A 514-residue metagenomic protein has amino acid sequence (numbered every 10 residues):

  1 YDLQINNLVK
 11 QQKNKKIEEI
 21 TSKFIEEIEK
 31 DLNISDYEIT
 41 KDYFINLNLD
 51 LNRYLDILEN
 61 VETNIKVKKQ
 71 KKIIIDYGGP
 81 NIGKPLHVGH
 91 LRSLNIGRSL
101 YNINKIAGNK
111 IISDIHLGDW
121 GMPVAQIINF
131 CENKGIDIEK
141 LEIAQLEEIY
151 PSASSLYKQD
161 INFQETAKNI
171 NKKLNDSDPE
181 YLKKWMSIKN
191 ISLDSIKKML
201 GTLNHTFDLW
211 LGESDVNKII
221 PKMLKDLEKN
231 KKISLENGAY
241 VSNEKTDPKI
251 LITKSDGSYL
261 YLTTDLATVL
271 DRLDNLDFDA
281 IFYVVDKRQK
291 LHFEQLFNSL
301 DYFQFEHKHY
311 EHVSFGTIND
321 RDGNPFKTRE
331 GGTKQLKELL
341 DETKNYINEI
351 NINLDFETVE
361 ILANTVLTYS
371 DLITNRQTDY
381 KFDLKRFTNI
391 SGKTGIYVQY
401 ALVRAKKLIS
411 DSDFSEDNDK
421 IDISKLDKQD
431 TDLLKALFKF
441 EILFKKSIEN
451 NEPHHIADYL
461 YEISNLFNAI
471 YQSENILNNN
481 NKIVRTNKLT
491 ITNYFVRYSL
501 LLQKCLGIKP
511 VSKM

Functional and structural regions predicted by a protein language model:
Y1-L55, V67-M514: Non-catalytic interaction-recognition regions
D56-V61: Short, charged, solvent-exposed linker or helix-capping segments at domain edges/interfaces that act as flexible hinges
